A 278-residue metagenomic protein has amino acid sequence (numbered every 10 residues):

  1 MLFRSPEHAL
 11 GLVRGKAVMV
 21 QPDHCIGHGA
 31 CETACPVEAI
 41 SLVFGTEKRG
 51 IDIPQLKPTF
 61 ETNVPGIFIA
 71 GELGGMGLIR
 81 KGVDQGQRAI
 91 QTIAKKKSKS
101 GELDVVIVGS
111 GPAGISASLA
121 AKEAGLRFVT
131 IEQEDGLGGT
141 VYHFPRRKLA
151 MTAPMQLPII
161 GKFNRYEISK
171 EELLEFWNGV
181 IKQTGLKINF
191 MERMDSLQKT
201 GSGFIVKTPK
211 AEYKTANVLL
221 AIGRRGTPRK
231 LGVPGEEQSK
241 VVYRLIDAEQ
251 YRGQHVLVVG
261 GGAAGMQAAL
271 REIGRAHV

Functional and structural regions predicted by a protein language model:
M1-L2: Short, small-residue-biased leader/transition segments that mark boundaries at the very start of proteins
E7-T33, E38-T62, G136, M151-P154: Non-heme iron-sulfur electron-transfer modules
A9, V37-I53, A211, N217-V218 (+1 more regions): Glycine-rich beta-alpha-beta "Rossmann" dinucleotide-binding loop(s) and their flanking helix/strand
G27, I69, I188-F190, L220: A structural signal for the hydrophobic beta-strands that form the central parallel beta-sheet of Rossmann-like
V37, T59-V129, R244-H277: Rossmann-like dinucleotide/flavin-binding elements
A113, D135-G136, R225-T227, A264: Conserved Rossmann-like nucleotide-cofactor binding loop
S116, A120-M151: N-terminal FAD cofactor-binding segment of flavoenzymes
Y142-E212: N-terminal Rossmann-like dinucleotide/flavin-binding domain of flavoprotein oxidoreductases that bind FAD/FMN
